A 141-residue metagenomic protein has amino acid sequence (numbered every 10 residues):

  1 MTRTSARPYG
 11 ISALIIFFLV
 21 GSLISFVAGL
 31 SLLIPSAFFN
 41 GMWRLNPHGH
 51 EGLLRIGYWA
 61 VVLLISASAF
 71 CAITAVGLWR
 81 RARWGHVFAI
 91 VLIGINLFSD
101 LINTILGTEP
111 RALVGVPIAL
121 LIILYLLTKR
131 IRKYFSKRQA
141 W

Functional and structural regions predicted by a protein language model:
M1-W141: Topology signature of small-to-medium multi-pass alpha-helical membrane proteins
